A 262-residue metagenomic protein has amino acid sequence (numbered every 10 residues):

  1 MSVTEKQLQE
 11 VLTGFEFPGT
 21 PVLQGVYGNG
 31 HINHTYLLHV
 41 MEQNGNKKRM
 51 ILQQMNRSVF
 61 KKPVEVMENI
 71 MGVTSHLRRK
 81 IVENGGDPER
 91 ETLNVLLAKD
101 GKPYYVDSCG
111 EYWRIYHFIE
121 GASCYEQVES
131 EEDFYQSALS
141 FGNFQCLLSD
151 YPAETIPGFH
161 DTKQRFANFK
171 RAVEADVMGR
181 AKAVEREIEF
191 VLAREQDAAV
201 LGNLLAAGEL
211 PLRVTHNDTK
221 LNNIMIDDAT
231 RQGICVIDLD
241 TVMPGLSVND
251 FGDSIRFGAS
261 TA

Functional and structural regions predicted by a protein language model:
M1-G25, V73, L77: Juxta-kinase regulatory segment immediately upstream of eukaryotic protein kinase catalytic domains
F17-Q43: ATP-binding glycine-rich phosphate-binding loop
G25-N29, Q53-Q54, F60-E65, I119-L139 (+2 more regions): ATP-dependent phospho-/nucleotidyl transfer catalytic cores
H39-R49, T230-Q232: Active-site beta-strand-loop-beta-strand hairpin of nuclease catalytic cores that positions key catalytic residues
G45-M71, S75-A153: ATP-binding pocket architecture of kinase catalytic cores
D238: Conserved active-site aspartate in kinases
V248-A262: Active-site activation/catalytic loop segments of kinase-like enzymes and analogous catalytic loops in related
